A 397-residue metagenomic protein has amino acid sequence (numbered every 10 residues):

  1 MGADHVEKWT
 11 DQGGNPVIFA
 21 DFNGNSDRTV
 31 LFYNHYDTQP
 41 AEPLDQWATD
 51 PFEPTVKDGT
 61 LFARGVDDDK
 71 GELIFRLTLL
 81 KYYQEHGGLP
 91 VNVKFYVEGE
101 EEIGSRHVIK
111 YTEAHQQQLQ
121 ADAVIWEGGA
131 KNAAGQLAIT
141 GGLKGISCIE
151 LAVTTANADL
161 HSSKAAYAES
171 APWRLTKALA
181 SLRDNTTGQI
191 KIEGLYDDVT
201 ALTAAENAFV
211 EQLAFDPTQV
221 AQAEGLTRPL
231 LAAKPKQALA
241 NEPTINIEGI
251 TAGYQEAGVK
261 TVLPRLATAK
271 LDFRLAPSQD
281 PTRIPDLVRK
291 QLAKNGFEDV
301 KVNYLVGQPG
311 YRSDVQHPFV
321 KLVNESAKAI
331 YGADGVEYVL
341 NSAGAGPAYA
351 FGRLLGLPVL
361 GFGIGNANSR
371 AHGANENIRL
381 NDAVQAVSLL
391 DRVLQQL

Functional and structural regions predicted by a protein language model:
M1-R28, A48, F52-E53: A non-catalytic alpha/beta surface segment that caps or lines the substrate-entry region of metallo-dependent hydrolase
G13, Y36-T38, Y96-S105, E127-N132 (+3 more regions): Acidic, glycine-rich active-site loops and adjacent beta-strand->loop/helix elements that engage anionic groups
D27-K94, Q385: Active-site metal-coordination/substrate-binding segment of hydrolases, especially metallo-dependent peptidases
D37, L182, T186-T187, R289-E298: A common structural junction motif
G65-G142: Acidic/histidine-rich catalytic neighborhood of metal-dependent amide-processing enzymes
K110, A165-T187: A short core secondary-structure module
A133-A134, K191-L266, R274-L287, N295 (+1 more regions): An extended, acidic, His-containing surface patch that forms the Zn2+-binding/catalytic region of metallohydrolases
A138-T154, G361-F362: Flexible glycine/proline-rich, aromatic-decorated loop/lid segments
